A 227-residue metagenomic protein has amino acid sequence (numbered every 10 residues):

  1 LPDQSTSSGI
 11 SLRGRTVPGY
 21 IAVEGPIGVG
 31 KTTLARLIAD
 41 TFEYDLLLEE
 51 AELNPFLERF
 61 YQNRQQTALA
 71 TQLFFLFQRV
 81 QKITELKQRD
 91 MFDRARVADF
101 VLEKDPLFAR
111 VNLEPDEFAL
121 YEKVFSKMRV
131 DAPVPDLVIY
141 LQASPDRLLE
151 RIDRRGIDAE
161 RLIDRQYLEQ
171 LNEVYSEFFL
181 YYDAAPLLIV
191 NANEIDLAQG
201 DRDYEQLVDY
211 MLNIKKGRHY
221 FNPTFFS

Functional and structural regions predicted by a protein language model:
V23: Hydrophobic anchor at the beta1->P-loop junction of P-loop NTPases
P26: P-loop (Walker A) phosphate-binding loop of NTP-binding proteins
K31: Conserved lysine of the Walker
L34-A35, A39: Post-Walker A alpha-helix
D40-Q78: Conserved substrate/cofactor phosphate-moiety recognition/catalytic segment in nucleotide-dependent phosphotransferases
T67-P133: Glycine-rich phosphate-binding loop used to anchor ATP phosphates in small-molecule kinases, encompassing both
D105-S176: A glycine- and Lys/Arg-enriched "phosphate-lid" helix/loop adjacent to the NTP-binding pocket of small-molecule kinases
D153-L162, E169-S227: NTP-dependent small-molecule kinase module
